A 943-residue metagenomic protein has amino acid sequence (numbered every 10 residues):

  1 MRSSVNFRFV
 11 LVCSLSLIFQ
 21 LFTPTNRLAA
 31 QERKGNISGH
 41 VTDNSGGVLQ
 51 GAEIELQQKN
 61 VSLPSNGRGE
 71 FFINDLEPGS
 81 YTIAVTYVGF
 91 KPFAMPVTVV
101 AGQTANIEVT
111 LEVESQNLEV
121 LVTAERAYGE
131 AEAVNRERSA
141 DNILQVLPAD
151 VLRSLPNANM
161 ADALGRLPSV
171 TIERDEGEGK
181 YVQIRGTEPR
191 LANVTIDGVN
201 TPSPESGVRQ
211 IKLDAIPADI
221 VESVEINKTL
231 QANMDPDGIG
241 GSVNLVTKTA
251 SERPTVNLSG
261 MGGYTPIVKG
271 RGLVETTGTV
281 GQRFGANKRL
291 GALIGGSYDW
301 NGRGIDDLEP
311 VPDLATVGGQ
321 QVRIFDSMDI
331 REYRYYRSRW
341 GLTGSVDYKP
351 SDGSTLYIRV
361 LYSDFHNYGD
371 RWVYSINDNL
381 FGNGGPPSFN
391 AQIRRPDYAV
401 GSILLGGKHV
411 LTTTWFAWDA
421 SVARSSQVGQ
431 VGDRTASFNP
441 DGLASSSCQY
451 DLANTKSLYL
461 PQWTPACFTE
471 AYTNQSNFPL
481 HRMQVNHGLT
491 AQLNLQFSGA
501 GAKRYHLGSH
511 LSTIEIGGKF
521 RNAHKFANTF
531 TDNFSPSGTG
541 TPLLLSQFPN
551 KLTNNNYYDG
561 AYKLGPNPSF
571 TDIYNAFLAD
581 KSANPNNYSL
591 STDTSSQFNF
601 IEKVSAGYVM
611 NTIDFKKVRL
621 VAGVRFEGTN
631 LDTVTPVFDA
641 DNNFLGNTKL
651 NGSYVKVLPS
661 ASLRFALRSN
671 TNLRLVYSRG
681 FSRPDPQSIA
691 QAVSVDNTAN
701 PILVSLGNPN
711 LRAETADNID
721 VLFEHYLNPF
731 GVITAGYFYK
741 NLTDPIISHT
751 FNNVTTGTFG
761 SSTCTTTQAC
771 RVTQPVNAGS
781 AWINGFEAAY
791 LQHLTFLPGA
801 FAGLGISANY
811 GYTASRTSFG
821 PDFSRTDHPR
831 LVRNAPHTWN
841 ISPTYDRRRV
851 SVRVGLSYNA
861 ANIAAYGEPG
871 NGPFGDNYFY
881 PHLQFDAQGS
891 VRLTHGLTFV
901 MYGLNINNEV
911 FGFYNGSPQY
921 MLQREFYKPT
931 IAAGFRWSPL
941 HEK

Functional and structural regions predicted by a protein language model:
R27-Y128: Periplasm-facing N-terminal accessory domains of Gram-negative outer-membrane beta-barrel systems
E53, Q57-P64, L121-L155, Y181 (+3 more regions): N-terminal periplasmic "start-of-domain" segments of outer-membrane beta-barrel proteins
A105-V109, M160-A163, K180-Q183, T195 (+4 more regions): N-terminal periplasmic accessory domains that precede and gate Gram-negative outer-membrane beta-barrel machines
V199-K228, G278: Short acidic/polar hinge/loop motifs at secondary-structure boundaries that mediate gating or recognition
K269-W372, Q392-T412, P659-A661, L667: Transmembrane beta-barrel wall of Gram-negative outer-membrane proteins
G385-S402, T592, S596-S605, G652 (+6 more regions): Outer-membrane beta-barrel signature, preferentially recognizing the C-terminal barrel domain of Gram-negative
G538, L804, Y858-P869, F879 (+1 more regions): C-terminal beta-signal and adjacent terminal beta-strands/loops of Gram-negative outer-membrane beta-barrel proteins
F738-N741, N753, T758-Y866: Gram-negative outer-membrane beta-barrel transporters
